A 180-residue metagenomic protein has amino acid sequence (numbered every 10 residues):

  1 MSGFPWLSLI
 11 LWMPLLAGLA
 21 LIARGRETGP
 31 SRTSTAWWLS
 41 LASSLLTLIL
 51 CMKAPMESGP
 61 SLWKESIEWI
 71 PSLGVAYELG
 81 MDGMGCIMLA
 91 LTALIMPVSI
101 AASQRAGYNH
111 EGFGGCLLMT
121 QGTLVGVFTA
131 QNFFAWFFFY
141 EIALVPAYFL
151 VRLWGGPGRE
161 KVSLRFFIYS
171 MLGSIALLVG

Functional and structural regions predicted by a protein language model:
M1-W6, A20-G115: Transmembrane helix-loop-helix hairpins at membrane boundaries of multipass inner-membrane proteins
W6-M13: C-terminal regulatory domains involved in ligand/effector binding and gene-expression control
L11, L79-G80, A93, T129 (+1 more regions): Short conserved micro-motifs on helix faces and helix-strand junctions that flank and scaffold key functional residues
W12, W69, Q104, R152-W154: Tryptophan-centered motif/residue detector
L15-G18, M96-P97, L117-V125: Hydrophobic, membrane-inserted alpha-helices
L16, L94-P97, W136, L178: Alpha-helical transmembrane segments of polytopic integral membrane proteins, especially the permease/helical cores
R24-R32, G115-M119, T123-G180: Alpha-helical multi-pass transmembrane bundles of energy-transducing inner-membrane proteins
